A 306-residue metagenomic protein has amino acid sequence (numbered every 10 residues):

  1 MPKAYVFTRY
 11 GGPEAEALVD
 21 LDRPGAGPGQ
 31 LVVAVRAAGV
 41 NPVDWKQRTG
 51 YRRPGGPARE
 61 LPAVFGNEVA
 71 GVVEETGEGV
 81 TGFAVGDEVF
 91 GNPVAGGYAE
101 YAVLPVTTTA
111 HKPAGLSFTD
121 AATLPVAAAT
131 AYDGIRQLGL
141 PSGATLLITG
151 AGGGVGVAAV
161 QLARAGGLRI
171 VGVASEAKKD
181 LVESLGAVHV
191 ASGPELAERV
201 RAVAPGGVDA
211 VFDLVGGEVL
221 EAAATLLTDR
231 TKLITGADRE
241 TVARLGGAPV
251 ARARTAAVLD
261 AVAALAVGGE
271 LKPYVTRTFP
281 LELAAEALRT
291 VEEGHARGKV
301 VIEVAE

Functional and structural regions predicted by a protein language model:
G12-A15, L21-A70: N-terminal glycine-rich beta->alpha transition that marks the start or flank of a dinucleotide-binding site
R48, A70-V94: A glycine-/small-residue-rich N-terminal strand-loop-strand element that serves as the cofactor-binding glycine loop
N67, E75, F90-G150: NAD(P)H dinucleotide-binding glycine-rich loop of Rossmann-like/cofactor-binding domains, especially the beta1-alpha1
L124-G193: Mid-domain Rossmann-like dinucleotide-binding core that forms the NAD(H)/NADP(H) cofactor-binding site
E183, L214-Y274, L281, E303-E306: Glycine-rich phosphate-binding loop and adjacent beta-alpha segment of Rossmann(oid) nucleotide-cofactor-binding
E195-G206: Short amphipathic alpha-helix with an adjacent loop that forms part of the alpha/beta core around
